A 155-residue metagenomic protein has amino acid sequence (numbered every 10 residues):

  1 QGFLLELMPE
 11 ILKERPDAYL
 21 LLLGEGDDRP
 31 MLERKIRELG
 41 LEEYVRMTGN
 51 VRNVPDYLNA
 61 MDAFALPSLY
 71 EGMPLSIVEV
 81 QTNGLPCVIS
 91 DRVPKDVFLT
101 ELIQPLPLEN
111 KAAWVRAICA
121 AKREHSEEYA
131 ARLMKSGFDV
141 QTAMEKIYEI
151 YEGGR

Functional and structural regions predicted by a protein language model:
Q1-M47: A conserved nucleotide-sugar
N50, L69: Aromatic "clamp/platform" in nucleotide-sugar-dependent glycosyltransferases that forms part of the donor/acceptor
P55, P74, V78-T82, D96: Short alpha-helical segment that forms part of, or immediately flanks, the ligand-binding pocket in carbohydrate-active
M61: An anion/phosphate-binding loop that grips the pyrophosphate of nucleotide cofactors and donors
F64-A65: A short hydrophobic beta-strand element within the catalytic core of glycosyltransferases that build diverse glycans
P86-S90: Short hydrophobic beta-strand element within catalytic cores of glycosyltransferases and related nucleotide-activated
D96-R123, Q141: Change "using UDP/GDP/dTDP sugars" to "using nucleotide sugars
H125-R155: A charged, aromatic-enriched C-terminal amphipathic alpha-helix characteristic of glycosyltransferases across folds
